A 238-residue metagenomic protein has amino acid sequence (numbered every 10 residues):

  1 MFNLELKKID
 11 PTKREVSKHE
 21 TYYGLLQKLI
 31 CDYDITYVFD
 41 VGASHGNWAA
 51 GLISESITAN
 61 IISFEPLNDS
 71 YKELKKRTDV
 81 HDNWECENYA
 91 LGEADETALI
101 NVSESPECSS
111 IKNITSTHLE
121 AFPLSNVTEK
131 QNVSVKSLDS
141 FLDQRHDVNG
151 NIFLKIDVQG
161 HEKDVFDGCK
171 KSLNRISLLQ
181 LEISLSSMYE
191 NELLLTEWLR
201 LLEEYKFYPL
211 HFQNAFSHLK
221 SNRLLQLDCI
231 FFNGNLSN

Functional and structural regions predicted by a protein language model:
M1-N238: Phosphate/nucleotide-binding beta-alpha loop and adjacent structural elements of enzyme active sites
